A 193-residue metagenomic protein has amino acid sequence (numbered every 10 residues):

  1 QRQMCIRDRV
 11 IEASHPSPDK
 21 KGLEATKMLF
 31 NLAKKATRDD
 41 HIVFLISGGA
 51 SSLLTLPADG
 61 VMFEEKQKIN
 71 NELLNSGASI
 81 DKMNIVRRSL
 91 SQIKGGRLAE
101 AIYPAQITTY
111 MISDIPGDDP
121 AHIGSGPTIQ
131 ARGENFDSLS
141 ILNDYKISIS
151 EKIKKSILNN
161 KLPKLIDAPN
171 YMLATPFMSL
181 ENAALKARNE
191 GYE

Functional and structural regions predicted by a protein language model:
R2-I6: Short, small-residue-biased leader/transition segments that mark boundaries at the very start of proteins
R7-K20: A structural-propensity feature for long, helix-poor, extended segments
R7-V10, F30, K34, P57-K68 (+3 more regions): A glycine- and small-aliphatic-rich helix-loop capping segment at beta-alpha/alpha-beta transitions that lines
P18, G22-L29, D39, M62-K66 (+2 more regions): Generic structural signal for well-ordered, non-membrane alpha-helical segments in soluble metabolic enzymes
P18-G60, E72: Hydrophobic alpha-helical hairpins/lids featuring a short glycine-rich hinge
D59-N84: Short, acidic/small-residue loops that bind anionic groups at enzyme active sites
L74, I80-I147: A glycine/threonine-rich phosphate-anchoring loop and its flanking beta-alpha core in nucleotide/phosphate-binding
A105-T108, Q130-E193: Accessory alpha-helical/coil subdomains and C-terminal extensions that flank or cap enzyme catalytic cores
